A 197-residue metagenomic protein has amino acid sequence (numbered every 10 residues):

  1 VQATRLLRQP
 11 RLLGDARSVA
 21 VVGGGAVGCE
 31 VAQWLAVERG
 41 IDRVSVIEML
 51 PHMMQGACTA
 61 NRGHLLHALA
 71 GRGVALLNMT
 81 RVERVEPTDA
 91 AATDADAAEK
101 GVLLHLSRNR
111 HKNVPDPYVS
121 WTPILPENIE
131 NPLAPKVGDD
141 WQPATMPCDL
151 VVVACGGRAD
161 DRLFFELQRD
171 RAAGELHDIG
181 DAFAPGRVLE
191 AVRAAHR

Functional and structural regions predicted by a protein language model:
V1-A57, V85-P87, A91-D96, N113-P117 (+3 more regions): Rossmann-like dinucleotide/flavin-binding elements
E48, L106-R108: Flexible glycine-/small-residue-rich
T59-L66, D161: Short, surface-exposed alpha-helical segments at coil->helix boundaries
L66-R72: Helical element adjacent to the flavin cofactor pocket in flavoenzyme catalytic cores
G73-V82: A conserved beta-strand/loop element that lines the FAD pocket in flavoprotein oxidoreductases
A98-L104: Short, hydrophobic/aromatic-rich segments at coil-to-beta transitions
